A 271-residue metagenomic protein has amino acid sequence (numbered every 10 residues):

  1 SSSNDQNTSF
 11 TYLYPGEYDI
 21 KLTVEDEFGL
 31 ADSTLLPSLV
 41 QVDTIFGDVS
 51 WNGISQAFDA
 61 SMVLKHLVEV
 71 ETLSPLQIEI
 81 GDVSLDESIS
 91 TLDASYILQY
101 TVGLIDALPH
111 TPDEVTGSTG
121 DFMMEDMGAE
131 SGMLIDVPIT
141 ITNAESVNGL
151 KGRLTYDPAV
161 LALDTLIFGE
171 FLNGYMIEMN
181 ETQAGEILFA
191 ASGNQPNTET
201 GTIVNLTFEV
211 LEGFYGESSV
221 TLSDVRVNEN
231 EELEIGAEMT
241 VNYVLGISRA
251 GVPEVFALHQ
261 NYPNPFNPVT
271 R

Functional and structural regions predicted by a protein language model:
S1-T11: Surface-exposed, flexible coil segments in extracellular/virion-facing regions
S3, G29-S33: A structural signal for beta-strand boundary/capping segments at domain termini and interdomain linkers
L13-G16, G213-F214: Surface-exposed, short loops/turns at beta-strand junctions within beta-sandwich domains
D32-L39, A237-E238: Edge beta-strands of extracellular beta-sandwich domains
T44-I45, S50, S95-Q260: Acidic, low-complexity intrinsically disordered segments
I45-S50, I78-D86: Acidic, divalent-cation-chelating loop motifs in proteins
W51-S74, D86-H110: Alpha-helical segments with a strong preference for the paired helices of cellulosomal dockerin domains
